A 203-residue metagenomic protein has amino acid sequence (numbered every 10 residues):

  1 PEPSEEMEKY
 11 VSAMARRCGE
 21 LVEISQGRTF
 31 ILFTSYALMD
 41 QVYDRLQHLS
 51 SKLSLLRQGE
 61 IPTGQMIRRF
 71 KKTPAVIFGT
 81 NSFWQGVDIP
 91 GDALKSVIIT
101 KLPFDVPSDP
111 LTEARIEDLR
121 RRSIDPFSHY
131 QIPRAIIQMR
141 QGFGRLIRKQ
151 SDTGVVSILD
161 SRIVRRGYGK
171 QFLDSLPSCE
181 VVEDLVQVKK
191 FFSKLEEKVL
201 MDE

Functional and structural regions predicted by a protein language model:
P1-E203: ASCE RecA-like P-loop NTPase motor cores that couple ATP hydrolysis to mechanical translocation on nucleic acids
